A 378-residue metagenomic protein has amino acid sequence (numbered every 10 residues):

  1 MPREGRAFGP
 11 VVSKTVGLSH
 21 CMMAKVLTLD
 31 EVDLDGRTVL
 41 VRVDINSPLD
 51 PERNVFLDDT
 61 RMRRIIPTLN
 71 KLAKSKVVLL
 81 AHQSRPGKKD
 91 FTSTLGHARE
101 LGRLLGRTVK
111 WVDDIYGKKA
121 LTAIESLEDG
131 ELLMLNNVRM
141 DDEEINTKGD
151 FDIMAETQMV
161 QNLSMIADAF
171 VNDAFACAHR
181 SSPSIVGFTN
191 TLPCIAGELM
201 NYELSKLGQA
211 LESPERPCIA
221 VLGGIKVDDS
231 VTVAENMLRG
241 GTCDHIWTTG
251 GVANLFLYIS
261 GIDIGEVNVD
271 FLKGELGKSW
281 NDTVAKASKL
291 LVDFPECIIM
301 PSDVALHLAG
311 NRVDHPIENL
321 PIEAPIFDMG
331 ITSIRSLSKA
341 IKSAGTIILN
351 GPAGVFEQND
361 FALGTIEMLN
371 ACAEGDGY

Functional and structural regions predicted by a protein language model:
M1-M22: N-terminal amphipathic/basic-hydrophobic helices that include classical n-h-c signal peptides and signal-anchor
V16-Y378: Active-site loop-to-helix "anion-binding N-cap" substructures in soluble metabolic enzymes
